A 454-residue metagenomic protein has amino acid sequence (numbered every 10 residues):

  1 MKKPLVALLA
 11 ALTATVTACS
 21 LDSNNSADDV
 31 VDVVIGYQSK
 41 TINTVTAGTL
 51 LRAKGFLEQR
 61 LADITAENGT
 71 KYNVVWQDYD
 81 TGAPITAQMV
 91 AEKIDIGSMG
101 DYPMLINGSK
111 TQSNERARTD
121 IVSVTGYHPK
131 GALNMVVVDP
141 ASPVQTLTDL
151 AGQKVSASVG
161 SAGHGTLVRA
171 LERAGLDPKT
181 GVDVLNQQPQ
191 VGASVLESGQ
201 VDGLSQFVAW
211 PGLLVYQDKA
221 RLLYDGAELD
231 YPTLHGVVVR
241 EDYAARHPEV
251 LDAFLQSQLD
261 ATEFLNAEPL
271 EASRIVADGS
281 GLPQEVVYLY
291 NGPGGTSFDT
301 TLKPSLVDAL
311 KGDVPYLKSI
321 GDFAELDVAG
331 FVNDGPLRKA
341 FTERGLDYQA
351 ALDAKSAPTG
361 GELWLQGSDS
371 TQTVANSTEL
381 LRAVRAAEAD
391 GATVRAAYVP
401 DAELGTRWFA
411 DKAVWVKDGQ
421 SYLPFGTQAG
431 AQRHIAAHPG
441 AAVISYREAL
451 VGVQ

Functional and structural regions predicted by a protein language model:
T13-A18: C-terminal motif of bacterial Sec signal peptides marking the signal peptidase cleavage site
S20-S23: Bacterial signal peptide processing site
A27-D177, D183-N186, D202, Y231: Short, glycine-/small- and polar/acidic-enriched structural segments that line small-molecule recognition paths
I42, H247-A324: Secondary-structure end/capping motifs
L133-P143, T233-E249, V416-D418: A bilobed periplasmic-binding-protein/Venus flytrap-type ligand-binding module shared by bacterial periplasmic
V184, Q190-G279, T378, A386-D390 (+2 more regions): Pocket-lining segment of extracytoplasmic ligand-binding domains
K318-S356: Conserved C-terminal helix/tail region of periplasmic/extracytoplasmic solute-binding proteins
L346-T373, S377-Q454: Intrinsically disordered, low-complexity linkers and terminal regions that flank or interleave Cys/His-based
